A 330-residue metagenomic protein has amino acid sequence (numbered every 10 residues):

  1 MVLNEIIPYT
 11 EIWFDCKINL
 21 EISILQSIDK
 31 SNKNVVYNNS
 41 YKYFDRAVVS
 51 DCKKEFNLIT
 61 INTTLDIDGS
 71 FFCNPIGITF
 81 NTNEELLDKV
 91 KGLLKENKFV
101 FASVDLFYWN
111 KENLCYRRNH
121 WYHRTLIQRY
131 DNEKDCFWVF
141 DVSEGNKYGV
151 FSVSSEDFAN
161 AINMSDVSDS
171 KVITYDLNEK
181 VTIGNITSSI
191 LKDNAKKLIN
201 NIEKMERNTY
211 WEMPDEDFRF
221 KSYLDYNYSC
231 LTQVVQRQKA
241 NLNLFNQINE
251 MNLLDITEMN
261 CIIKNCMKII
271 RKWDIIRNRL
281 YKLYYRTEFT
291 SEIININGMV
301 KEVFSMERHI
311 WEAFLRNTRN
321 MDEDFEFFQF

Functional and structural regions predicted by a protein language model:
M1-E84: Cysteine-nucleophile protease catalytic domains, especially the papain-like/related folds used in DUB/UBL proteases
P8-I12, C115, Y226-S229: Conserved aromatic-histidine-acidic binding/catalytic patches
W13, I28-C52, N83-K134, T318: Active-site-adjacent substructure of cysteine-protease-like catalytic cores
E21-K30, D131, N246, L315: Hydrophobic/aromatic-lined pockets within catalytic cores
I61-D105, T174-N185: Predominantly the structural core of cysteine protease catalytic domains
E84, K221-T232, N260, I294 (+1 more regions): Short, solvent-exposed segments of well-ordered alpha helices
N132-M251: Noncatalytic regulatory segments and standalone regulatory/sensor domains
Q238-F330: Charged, long alpha-helical assembly modules
